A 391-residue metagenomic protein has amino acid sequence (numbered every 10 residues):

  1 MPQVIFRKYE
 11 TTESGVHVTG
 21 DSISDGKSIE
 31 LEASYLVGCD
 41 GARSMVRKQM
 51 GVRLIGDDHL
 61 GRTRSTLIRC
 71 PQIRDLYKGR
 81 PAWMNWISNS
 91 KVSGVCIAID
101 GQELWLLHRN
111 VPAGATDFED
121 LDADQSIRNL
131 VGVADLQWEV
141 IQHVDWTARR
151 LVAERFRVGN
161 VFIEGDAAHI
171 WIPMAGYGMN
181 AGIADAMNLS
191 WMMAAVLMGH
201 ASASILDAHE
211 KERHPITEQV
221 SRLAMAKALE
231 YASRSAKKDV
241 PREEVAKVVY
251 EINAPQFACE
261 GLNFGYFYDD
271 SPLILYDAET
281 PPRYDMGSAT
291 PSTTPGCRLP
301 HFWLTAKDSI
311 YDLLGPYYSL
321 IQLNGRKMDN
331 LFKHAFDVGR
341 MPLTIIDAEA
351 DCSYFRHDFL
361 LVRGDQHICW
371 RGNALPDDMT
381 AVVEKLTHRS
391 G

Functional and structural regions predicted by a protein language model:
M1-K247, E251: Core Rossmann-like FAD-binding/catalytic domain of the broad FAD-dependent monooxygenase superfamily
T11, R128-N129, A195-G391: Helical substrate-recognition/capping region of FAD-dependent monooxygenase/halogenase enzymes
